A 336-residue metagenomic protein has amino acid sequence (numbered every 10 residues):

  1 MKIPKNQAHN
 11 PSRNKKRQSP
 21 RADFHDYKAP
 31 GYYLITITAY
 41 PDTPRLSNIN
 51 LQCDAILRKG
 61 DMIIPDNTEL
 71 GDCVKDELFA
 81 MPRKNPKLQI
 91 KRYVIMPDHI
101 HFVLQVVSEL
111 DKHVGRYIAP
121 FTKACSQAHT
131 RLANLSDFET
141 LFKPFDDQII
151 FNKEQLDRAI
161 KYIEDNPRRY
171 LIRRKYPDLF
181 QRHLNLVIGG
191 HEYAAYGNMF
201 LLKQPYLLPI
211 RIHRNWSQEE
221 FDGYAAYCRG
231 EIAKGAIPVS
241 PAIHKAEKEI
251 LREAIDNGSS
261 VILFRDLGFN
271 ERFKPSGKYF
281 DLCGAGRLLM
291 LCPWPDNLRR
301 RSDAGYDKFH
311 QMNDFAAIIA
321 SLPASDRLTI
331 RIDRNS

Functional and structural regions predicted by a protein language model:
M1-H183, V187: Short catalytic/metal-binding and nucleic-acid-binding patches
R182-S336: Glycine-biased, small-residue-rich flexible motifs in mid-sequence functional cores and linkers
